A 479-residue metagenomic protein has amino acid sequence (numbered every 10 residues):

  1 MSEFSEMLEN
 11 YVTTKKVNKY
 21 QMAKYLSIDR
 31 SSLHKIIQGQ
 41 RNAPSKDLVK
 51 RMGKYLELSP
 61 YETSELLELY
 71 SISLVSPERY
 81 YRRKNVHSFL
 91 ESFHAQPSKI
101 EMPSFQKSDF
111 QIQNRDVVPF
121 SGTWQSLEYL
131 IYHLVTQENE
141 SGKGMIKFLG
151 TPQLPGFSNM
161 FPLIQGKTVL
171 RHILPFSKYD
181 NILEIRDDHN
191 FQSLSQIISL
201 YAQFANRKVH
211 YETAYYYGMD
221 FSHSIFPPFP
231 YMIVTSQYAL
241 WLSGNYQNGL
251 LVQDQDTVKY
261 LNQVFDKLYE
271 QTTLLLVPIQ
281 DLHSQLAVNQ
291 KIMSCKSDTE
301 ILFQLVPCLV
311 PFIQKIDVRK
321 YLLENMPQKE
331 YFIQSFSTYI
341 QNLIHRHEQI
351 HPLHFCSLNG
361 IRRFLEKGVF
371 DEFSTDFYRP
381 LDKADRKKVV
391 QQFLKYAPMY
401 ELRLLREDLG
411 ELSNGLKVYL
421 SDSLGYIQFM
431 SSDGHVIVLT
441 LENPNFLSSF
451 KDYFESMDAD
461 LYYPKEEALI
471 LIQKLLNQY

Functional and structural regions predicted by a protein language model:
M1-N18: A short, Lys/Arg-rich alpha-helix, primarily the initiator
L8, M22-A23, L33-I36: Conserved hydrophobic/aromatic packing and binding residues within compact polymer-binding modules
V12, A23, G53: The alpha-helix within a helix-turn-helix
S27-P44, R51-G53, E68-S71: Recognition helix of helix-turn-helix/homeodomain-like DNA-binding domains that insert into the DNA major groove
D47-K50, K54-Q106: Short amphipathic recognition helices of helix-turn-helix/homeodomain-type DNA-binding modules
N114-Y463, K474: Hydrophobic protein-protein interaction segments
